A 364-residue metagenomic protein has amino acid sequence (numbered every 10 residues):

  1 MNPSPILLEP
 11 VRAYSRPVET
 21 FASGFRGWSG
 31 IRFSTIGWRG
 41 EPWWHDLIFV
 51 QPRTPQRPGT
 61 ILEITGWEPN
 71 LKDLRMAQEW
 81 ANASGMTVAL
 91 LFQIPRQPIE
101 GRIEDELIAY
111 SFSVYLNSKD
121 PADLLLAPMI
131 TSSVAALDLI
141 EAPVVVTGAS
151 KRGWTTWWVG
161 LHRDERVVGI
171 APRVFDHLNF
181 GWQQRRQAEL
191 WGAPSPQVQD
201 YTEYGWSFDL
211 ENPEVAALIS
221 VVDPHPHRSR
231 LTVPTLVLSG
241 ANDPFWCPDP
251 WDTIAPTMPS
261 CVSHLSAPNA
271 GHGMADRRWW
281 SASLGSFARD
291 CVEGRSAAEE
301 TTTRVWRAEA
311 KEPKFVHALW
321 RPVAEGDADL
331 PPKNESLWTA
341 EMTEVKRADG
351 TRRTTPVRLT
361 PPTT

Functional and structural regions predicted by a protein language model:
R12-G59, L91, A127, E299: N-terminal cap/lid segment of alpha/beta-hydrolase-fold proteins
R39-R102: Short, surface-exposed "cap/lid" segments of acyl-processing enzymes
Q78-A81, G85-T131, L178, Q183-L190: Cap/lid segment of the alpha/beta-hydrolase catalytic domain
T131-V144: Conserved acidic catalytic loop of the alpha/beta-hydrolase fold
G148-W158: Glycine-rich nucleophile elbow surrounding the catalytic serine of serine-hydrolase chemistry
W158-F208, L265-N269, M274-R277: Hydrolase active-site cap/lid region
L231, V237-S239: Short beta-strand/loop motif that positions the catalytic acidic residue of the alpha/beta-hydrolase fold
N242-P244, P248-E299: Catalytic cores of secreted or luminal carbohydrate-active enzymes
